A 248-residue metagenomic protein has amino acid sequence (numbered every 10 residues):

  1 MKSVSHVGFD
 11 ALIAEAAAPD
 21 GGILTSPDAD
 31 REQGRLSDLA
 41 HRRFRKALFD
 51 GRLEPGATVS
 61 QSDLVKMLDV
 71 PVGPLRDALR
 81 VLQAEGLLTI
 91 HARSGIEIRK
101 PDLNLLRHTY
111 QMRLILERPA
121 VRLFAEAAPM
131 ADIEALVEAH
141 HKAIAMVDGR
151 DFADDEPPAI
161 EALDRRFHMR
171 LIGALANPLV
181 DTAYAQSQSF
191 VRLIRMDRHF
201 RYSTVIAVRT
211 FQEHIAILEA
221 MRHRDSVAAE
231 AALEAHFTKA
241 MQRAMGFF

Functional and structural regions predicted by a protein language model:
M1-E126, M241, M245-F248: Short linear motifs at protein or domain termini
M1-G21, E32, R192-F248: C-terminal all-alpha effector/ligand-binding and dimerization domain of prokaryotic HTH-type transcriptional repressors
D28, D102-R107, A125-P129, D151-D155 (+1 more regions): A ubiquitous short alpha-helical element
E32, L36, H108-M112, A131-A135 (+3 more regions): A generic short alpha-helical patch detector that favors 3-5-residue windows in or near N-terminal regions
R52, L87, D151, D225-S226: Residue-level recognition of short, well-ordered coil/turn positions that link secondary-structure elements
P119, E126, M130-M196, F211-A220 (+1 more regions): Conserved amphipathic alpha-helical segments that form helical-bundle/coiled-coil interaction surfaces
